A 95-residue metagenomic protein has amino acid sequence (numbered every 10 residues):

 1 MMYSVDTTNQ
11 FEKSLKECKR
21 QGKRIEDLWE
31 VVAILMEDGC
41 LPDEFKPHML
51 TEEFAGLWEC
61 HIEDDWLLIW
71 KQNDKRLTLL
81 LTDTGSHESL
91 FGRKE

Functional and structural regions predicted by a protein language model:
M1-S4, K13-K16, R20-K23, I62-L67 (+1 more regions): Enriched for short, Lys/Arg-rich terminal
T8: Residue-level signal for threonine
I25-A33: PIN-domain endoribonuclease scaffold, especially VapC-family toxins
W29, F45, A55, E63-D65 (+1 more regions): Short connector loops at helix/strand junctions that flank enzyme active sites, especially segments positioning acidic
V31, E37, K46, K75-R76 (+1 more regions): Terminal low-complexity, poorly structured segments
V31, E52-F54, I69-N73: Short alpha-helical linear motifs
I34-H61: A short, surface-exposed loop/turn module that caps and links secondary-structure elements
